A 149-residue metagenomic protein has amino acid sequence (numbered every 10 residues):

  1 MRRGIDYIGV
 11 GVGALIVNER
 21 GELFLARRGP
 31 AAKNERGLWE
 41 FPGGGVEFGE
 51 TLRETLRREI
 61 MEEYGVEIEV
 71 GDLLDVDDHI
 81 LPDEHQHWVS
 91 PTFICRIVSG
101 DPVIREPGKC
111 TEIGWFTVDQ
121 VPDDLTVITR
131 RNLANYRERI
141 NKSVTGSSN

Functional and structural regions predicted by a protein language model:
M1-L23, S90, I94: Conserved N-terminal beta-strand and adjoining loop/helix that marks the start of the Nudix/MutT-like hydrolase domain
G4-I8, E35-L38, D83-V89, P107-C110: A generic structural micro-feature
A14, L52-I60, L73, I113: Hydrophobic packing within well-folded, soluble alpha/beta domains
E22-E62: Conserved Nudix-box catalytic region and its N-terminal flanking loop in Nudix hydrolases and closely related
E67-D75: A short coil-to-beta-strand element that immediately follows conserved catalytic motifs
D78-P102, Y136: Active-site-adjacent beta-strand/loop module that shapes the phosphate/pyrophosphate-binding cleft
I104-Y136: NUDIX/MutT-family hydrolases
R131-N149: Charged phosphate-binding loop/patch that engages nucleotide di/tri-phosphates or the phosphate backbone of nucleic
